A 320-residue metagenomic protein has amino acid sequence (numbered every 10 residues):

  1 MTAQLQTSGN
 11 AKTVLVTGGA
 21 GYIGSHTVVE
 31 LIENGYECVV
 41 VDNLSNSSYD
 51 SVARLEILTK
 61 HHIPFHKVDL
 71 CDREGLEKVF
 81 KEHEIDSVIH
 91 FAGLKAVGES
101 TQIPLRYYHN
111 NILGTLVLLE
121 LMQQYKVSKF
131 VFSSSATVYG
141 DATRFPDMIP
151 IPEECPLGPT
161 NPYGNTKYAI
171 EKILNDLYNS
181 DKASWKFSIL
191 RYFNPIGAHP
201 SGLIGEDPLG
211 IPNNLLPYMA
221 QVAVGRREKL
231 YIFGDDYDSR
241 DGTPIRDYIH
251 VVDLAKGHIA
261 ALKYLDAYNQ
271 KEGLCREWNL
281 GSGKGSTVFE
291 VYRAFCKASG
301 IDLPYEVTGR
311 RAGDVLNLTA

Functional and structural regions predicted by a protein language model:
M1-A198: N-terminal Rossmann-like NAD(P)+-binding domain of SDR-like oxidoreductases, especially those catalyzing
V68, F80, Y107, D207-I211 (+4 more regions): Pocket-edge positions in alpha/beta enzyme catalytic cores
K126, Y178, K182, P200 (+2 more regions): Secondary-structure transition/hinge residues
R144-M148, S201-G202, Y268-E272: Short helix-coil transition/hinge motifs at the ends and kinks of transmembrane helices, capturing the brief
P159-T166, P208-L215, D247-V251: The catalytic Tyr-centered alpha-helix of NAD(P)H-dependent dehydrogenases
L190, S201, K229-I232: Oxidoreductase cofactor-interface core, primarily capturing Rossmann-like NAD(P)-dependent enzymes
H199-P212, M219-V222: Hydrophobic, Gly/Ser/Ala-rich alpha-helical and linker tracts in large acyl-processing enzymes of secondary/lipid
L215-A320: C-terminal substrate-binding subdomain of Rossmann-fold SDR/epimerase-dehydratase oxidoreductases
